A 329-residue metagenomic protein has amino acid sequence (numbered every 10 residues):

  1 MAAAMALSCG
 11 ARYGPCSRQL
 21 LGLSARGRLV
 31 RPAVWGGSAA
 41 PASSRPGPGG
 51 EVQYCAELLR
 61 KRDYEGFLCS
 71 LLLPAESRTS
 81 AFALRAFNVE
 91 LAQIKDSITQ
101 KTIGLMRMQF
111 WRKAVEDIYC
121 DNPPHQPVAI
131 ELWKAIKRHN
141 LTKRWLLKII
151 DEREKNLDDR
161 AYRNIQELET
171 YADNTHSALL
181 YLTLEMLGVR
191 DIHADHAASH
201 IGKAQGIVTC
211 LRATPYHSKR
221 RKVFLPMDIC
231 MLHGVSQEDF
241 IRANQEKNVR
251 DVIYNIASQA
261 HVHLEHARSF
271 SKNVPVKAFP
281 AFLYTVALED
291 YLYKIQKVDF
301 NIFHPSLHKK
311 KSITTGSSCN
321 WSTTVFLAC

Functional and structural regions predicted by a protein language model:
A2-A135, T142-R153, A172-Y181, A194-H200 (+1 more regions): Catalytic cores of Mg2+-dependent Asp-rich isoprenoid enzymes
E154-I165, Q245-E246: Acidic/His metal-coordination segments adjacent to aromatic residues that form catalytic metal sites in metalloenzymes
L187, I192: Acidic (Asp/Glu) carboxylate-rich active-site/surface patches
I201-G206: Small-residue-rich helix-loop
